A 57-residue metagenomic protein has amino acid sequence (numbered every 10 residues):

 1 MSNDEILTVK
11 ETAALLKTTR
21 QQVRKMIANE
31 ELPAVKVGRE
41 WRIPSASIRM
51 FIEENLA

Functional and structural regions predicted by a protein language model:
M1-Q22: Polyanion-binding surface elements
I6-L7, P33, R42, N55: Intrinsically disordered, low-complexity regions of eukaryotic proteins
L16-R42: Major-groove DNA-recognition helix of helix-turn-helix-type DNA-binding domains
I48-A57: A short, Lys/Arg-enriched interface patch at domain edges and termini
